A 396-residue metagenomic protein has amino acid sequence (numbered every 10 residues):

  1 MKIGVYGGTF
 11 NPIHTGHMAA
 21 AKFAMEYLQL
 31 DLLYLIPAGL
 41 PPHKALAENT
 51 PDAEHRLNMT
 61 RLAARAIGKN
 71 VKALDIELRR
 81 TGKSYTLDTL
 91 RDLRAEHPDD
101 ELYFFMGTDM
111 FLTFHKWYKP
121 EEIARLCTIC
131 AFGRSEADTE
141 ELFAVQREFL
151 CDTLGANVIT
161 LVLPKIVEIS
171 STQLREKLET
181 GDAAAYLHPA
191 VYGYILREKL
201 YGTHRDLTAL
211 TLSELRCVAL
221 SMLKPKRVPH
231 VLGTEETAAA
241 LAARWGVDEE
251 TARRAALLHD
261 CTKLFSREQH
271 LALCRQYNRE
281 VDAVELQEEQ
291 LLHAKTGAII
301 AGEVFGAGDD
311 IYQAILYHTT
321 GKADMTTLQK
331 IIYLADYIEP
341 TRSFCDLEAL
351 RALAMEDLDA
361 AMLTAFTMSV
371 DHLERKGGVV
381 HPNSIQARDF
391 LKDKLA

Functional and structural regions predicted by a protein language model:
M1-T211, G302: Nucleotidyltransferase catalytic core that binds NTPs
F10-N11, L46, L220-V231: Short, N-terminal intrinsically disordered low-complexity segments that are rich in Pro/Gly and polar/charged residues
N11-I13, L212, A256-T262: Histidine-centered catalytic micro-motifs
T50-H55, R80-S84, P225, P229 (+3 more regions): Residues at secondary-structure transition points
A190-C217, A283, S384-L395: Short, basic/aromatic-enriched C-terminal tail that caps enzymatic domains
C217-M222, H230, A239, A243-T364: Divalent metal-dependent catalytic cores for phosphoryl transfer on phosphate-bearing substrates
P340, F344, E348-A396: A structured, mid-to-C-terminal "fold-capping" secondary-structure block
